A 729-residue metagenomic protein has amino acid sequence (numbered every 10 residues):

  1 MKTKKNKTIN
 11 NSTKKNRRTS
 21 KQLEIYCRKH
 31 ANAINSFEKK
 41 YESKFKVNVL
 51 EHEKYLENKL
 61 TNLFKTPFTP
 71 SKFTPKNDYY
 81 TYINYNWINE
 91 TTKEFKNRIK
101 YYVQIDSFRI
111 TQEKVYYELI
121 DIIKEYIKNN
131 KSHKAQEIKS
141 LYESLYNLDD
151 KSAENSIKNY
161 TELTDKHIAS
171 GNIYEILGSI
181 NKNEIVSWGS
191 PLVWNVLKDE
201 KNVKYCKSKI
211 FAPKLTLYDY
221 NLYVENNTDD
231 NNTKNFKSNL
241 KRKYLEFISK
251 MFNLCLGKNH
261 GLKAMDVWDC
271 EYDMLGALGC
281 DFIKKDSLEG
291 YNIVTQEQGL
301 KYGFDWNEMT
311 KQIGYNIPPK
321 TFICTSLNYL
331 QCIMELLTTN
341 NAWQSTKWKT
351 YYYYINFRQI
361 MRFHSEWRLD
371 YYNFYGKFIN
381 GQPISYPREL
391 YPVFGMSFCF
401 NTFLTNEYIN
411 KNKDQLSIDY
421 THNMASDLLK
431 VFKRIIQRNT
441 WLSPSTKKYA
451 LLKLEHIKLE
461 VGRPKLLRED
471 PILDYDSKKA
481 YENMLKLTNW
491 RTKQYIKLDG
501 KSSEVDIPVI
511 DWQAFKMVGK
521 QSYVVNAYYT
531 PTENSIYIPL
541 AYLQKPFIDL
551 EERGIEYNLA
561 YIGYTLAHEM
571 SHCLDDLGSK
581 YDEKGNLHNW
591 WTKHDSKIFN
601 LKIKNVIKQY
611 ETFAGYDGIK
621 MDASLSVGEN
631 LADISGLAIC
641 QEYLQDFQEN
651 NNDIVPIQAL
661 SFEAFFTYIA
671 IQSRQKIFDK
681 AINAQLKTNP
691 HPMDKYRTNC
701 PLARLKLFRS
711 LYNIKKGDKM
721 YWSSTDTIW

Functional and structural regions predicted by a protein language model:
M1-N32: Arg/Lys-rich, intrinsically disordered low-complexity tails that mediate electrostatic binding and condensation
C27-H30, I34, V49, E53-K54 (+7 more regions): Intrinsically disordered, low-complexity linker/terminal regions across diverse proteins
A31-E38, E42-I110: Extracellular/luminal recognition modules and glycoprotein regions
T69-N89, K234-F252, L637-I639: Hydrophobic/aromatic-rich, well-ordered segments within soluble, folded domains that form packed cores
S71, N77-D78, P191-L192, K204-K209 (+2 more regions): Beta-sheet entry/capping signal
I83-Y101, D106, S249-N259, H456 (+2 more regions): Short amphipathic alpha-helical segments with coiled-coil-like heptad repeat character
T111-L428, P464, A480, L485 (+1 more regions): Noncatalytic, helix-rich "gating/capping" subdomain that lines the substrate-entry/channel surface of large enzyme
